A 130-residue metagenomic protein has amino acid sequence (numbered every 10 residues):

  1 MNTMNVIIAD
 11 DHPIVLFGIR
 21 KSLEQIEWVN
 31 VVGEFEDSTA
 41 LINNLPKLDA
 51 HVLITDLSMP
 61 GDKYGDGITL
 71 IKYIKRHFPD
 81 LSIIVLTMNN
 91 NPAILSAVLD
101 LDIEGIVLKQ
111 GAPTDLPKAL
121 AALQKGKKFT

Functional and structural regions predicted by a protein language model:
D11, L86-N90, K109-G111: Conserved active-site segment of CheY-like receiver
P13-G33: Two-component/phosphorelay signaling modules centered on CheY-like receiver
E34-V52: Acidic, metal-coordinating helix/loop segments flanking the phosphotransfer/catalytic sites of two-component signaling
D56-L57, T87: Active-site residues of response regulator receiver
S58-D62: The short loop immediately C-terminal to the conserved phospho-acceptor aspartate in CheY-like receiver
G65-P79, S96: Short amphipathic alpha-helix used as the core "switch/output" element in two-component signaling
A93, G111-Q124: C-terminal output helix
V98-E104: As written
